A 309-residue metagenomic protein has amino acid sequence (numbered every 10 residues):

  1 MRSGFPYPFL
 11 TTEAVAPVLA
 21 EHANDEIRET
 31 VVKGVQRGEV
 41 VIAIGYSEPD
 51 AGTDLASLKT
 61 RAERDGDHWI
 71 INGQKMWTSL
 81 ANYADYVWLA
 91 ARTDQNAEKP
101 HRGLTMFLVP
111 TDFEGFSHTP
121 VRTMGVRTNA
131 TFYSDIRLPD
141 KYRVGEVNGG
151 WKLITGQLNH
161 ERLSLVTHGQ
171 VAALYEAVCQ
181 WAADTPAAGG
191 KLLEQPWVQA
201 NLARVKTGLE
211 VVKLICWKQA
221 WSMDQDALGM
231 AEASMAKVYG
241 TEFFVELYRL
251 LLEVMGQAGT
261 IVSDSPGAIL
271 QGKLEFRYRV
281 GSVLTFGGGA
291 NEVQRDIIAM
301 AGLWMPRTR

Functional and structural regions predicted by a protein language model:
M1, A90-R92, L108-F113, S134-L138 (+1 more regions): Short Ser/Thr-interspersed hydrophobic loop/turn segments at strand-loop and sheet-helix junctions that line or gate
M1-E29, K33-G38, L80-Y86, L209 (+4 more regions): Internal helix-loop-helix
A14, W151-H160, S164-H168, M255-R309: Glycine-rich phosphate/cofactor-binding loops in nucleotide/flavin-utilizing enzymes
G38-Y46, A90: A short, Trp-centered hydrophobic/proline-enriched beta-strand micro-motif
T60-E63: A structural signal for short hydrophobic beta-strand segments in well-ordered beta-sheet cores
H68, N72-T119: A short core secondary-structure module
F116-V211, L284, M300: Glycine-rich beta->alpha junctions and the first turn(s) of the following alpha-helix
A183, A187-K191, E210-P266: C-terminal helix-coil-helix/basic helical segment that borders enzyme active sites and/or dimer interfaces and provides
